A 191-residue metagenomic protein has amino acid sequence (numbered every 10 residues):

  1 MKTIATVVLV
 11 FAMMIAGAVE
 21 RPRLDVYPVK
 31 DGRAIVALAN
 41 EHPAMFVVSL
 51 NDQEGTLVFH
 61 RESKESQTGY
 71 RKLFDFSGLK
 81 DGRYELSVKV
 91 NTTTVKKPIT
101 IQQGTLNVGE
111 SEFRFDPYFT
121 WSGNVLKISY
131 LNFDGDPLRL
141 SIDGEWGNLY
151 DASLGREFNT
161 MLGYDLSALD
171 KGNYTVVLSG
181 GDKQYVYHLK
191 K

Functional and structural regions predicted by a protein language model:
M1-R23: Bacterial Sec-dependent N-terminal signal peptides
G17-G69: Start-of-domain marker
V19-V26, Q102-Y118: Short, compositionally biased P/S/T/A/G/V-rich stretches that sit at domain boundaries
A44-F46, D136-L138, Y174: Short beta-strand/loop motifs in extracellular/secreted proteins, especially within beta-sandwich accessory domains
D52-L57, Y84, D143-L149, Y174: Short, glycine-anchored, charge-dense loop/turn motifs used at functional sites
E65-S87, R156-V177: Short, surface-exposed loop/turn motifs with a glycine/proline- and acidic-biased composition
V90-V108, P117, G180-K191: C-terminal tail/sorting-segment detector
Y118-L149, F158: Surface-exposed interaction/gating patches
